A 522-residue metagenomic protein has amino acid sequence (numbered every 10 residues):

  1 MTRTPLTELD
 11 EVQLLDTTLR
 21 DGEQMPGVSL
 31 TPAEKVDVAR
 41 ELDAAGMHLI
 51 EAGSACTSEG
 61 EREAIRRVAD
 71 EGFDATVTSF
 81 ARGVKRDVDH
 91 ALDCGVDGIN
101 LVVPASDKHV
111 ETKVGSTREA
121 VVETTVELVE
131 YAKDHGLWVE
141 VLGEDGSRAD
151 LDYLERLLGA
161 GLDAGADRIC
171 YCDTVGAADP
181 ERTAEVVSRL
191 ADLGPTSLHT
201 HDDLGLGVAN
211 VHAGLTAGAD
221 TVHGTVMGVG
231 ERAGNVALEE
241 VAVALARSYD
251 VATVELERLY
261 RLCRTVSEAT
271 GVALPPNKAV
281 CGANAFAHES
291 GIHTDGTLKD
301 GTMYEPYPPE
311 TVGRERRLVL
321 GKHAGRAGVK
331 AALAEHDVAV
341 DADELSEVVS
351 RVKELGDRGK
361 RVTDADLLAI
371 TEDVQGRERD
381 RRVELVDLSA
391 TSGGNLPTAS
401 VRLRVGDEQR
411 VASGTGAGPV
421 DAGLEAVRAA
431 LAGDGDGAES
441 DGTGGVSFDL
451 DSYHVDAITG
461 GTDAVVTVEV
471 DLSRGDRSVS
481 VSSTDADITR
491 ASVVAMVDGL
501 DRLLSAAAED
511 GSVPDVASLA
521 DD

Functional and structural regions predicted by a protein language model:
T2-G83, L320: N-terminal capping/small domains of soluble enzymes
E11-V12, D16-T18, Y249-G406, T462-D463: A mid-to-C-terminal "edge-of-domain" accessory segment
L14, Q24-L49, D70-E71, K85-K113 (+2 more regions): Alpha/beta enzyme core
D21, M25-P26, S54-E59, S106-D107 (+6 more regions): Short, small-residue-enriched loops and turns at beta-alpha junctions that line or gate enzyme active sites
A45, E71, V102, L128-Y131 (+15 more regions): Change "in soluble alpha/beta enzymes" to "in soluble alpha/beta proteins
H109-V110, G224-E231, V243-V254, V312-L318 (+2 more regions): Short beta-alpha connecting loops at secondary-structure transitions that line or flank enzyme active sites
R182-A287: Catalytic alpha/beta core domains of metabolic enzymes, predominantly
E354-D522: Polyanion-binding surfaces on beta-sheet-dominated domains and ring/shell assemblies
